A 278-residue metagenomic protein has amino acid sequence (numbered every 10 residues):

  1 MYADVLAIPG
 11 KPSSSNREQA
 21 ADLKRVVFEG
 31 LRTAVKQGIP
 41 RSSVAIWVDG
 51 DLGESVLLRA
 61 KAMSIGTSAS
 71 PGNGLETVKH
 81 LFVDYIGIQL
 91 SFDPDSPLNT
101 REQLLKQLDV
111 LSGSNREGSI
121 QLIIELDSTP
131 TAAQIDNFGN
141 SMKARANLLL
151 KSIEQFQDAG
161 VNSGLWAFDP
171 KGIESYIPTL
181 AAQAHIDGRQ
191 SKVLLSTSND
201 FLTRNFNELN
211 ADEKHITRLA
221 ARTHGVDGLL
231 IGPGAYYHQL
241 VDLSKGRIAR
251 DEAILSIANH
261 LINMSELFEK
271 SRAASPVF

Functional and structural regions predicted by a protein language model:
M1-S96, N162, N205-G228, P233-F278: Alpha/beta catalytic barrel-like cores
V26, K106-E117, K151-Q155, S175 (+4 more regions): Alpha-helical scaffolding segments of alpha/beta enzyme cores, especially the outer helices of TIM-barrel or partial
A45-D49, S68-G72, D84-L104, A144-Y176 (+1 more regions): Catalytic beta/alpha-barrel core
L57-R59, A132-Q157, I173-H185, E213-T217: Distinct, well-ordered alpha-helical segments
M63-A69, G118-L122, Q183-N207: Short beta-strand/loop segments at the ligand-binding rim of alpha/beta enzyme cores
G74-I123, D127: Hydrophobic alpha-helical segments and helix pairs
P94-S114, G172-H185, N210-A211, L243: Active-site-adjacent beta->alpha loops and helix N-cap segments on the catalytic face of soluble alpha/beta enzymes
E125, W166, G232: Conserved, mostly hydrophobic/aromatic
